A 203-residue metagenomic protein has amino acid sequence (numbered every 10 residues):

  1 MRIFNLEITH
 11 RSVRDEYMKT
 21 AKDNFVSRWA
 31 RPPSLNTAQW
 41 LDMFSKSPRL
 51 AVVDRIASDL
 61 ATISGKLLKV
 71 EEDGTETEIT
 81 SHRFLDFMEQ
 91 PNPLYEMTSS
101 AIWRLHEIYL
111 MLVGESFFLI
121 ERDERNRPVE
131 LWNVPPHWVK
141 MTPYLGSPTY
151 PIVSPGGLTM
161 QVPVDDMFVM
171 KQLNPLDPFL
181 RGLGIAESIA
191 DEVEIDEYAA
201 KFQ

Functional and structural regions predicted by a protein language model:
M1-Q203: Structured, contiguous alpha/beta core segments that scaffold functional sites
